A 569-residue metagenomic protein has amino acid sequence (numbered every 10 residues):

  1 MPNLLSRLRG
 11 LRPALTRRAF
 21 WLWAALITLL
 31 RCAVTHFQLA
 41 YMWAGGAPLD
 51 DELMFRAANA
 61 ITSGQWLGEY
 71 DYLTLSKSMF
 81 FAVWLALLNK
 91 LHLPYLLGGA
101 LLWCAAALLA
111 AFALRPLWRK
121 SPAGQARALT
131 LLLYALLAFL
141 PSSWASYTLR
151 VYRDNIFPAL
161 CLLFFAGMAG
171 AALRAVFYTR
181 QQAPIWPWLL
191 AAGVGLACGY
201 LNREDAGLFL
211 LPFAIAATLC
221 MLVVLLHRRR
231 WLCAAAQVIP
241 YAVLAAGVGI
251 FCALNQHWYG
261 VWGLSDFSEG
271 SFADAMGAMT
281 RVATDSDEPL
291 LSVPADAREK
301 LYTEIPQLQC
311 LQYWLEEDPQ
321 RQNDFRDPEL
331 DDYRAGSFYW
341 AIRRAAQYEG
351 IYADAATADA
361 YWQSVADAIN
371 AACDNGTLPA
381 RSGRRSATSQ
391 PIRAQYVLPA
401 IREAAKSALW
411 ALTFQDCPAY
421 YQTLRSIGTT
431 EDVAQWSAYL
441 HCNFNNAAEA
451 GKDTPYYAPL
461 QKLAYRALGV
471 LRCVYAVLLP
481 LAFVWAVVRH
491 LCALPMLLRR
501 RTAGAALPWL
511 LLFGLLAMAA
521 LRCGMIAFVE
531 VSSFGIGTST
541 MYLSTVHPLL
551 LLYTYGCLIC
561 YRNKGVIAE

Functional and structural regions predicted by a protein language model:
M1-H36, L129-T130, A235-A236, R499-L511 (+1 more regions): Start-transfer (signal-anchor) and selected internal transmembrane alpha helices of multi-pass inner/ER membrane
T16-A47, A138-L140, V243-L254, A519-C523: Transmembrane signal-anchor helices characteristic of membrane glycosylation enzymes that use polyprenol
L39-A57, W66-W84: Extracytoplasmic catalytic/substrate-binding loops of multi-pass membrane glycan-assembly enzymes
A44-L49, L53-M54, Y241-V397: Juxtamembrane membrane-water interface segments immediately following transmembrane helices in multi-pass
L93-L102, C373-L516: Membrane-interface anchor segments at the N-terminal boundary of transmembrane helices in multi-pass membrane enzymes
Y95-G124, T130, A159, L163-G167: Transmembrane-helix motifs of polytopic, lipid-linked glycan transferases
G98-W103, L136, L140-A169, G199-P212 (+1 more regions): Multi-pass, polyprenyl lipid-linked donor-dependent membrane glycosyltransferases
W188-R203, L244-F251: Membrane-interface alpha helices of multi-pass inner-membrane proteins
